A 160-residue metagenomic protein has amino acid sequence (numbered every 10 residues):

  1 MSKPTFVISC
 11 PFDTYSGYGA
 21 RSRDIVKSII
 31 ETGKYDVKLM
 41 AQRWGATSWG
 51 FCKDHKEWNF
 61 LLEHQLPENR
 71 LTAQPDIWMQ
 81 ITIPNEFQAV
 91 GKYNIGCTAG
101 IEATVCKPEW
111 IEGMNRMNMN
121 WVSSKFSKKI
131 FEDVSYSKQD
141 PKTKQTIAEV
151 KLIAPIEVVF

Functional and structural regions predicted by a protein language model:
M1-P75: N-terminal pre-catalytic "stem/leader" segment of glycosyltransferase-like enzymes
P4, I153-E157: Residue-level recognition of the N-termini of beta-strands and the immediately preceding loop/turn
V7, A46-I130: Extended catalytic core of nucleotide-activated donor transferases of GT-like folds
S9-P11, M40, I81, C97 (+1 more regions): Short hydrophobic segments within beta-strands
I30, E112-N115, Y136: Short, surface-exposed basic-aromatic patches at helix termini and helix-loop junctions that form
E31-G33, V90, V150-I153: Short, structurally constrained coil/turn elements that cap an alpha-helix or connect an alpha-helix to the following
Y35-V37, N94, I156: Hydrophobic anchor at the start of a short beta-strand that flanks the dinucleotide cofactor-binding loop
N118-A154: A short, active-site helix/loop in glycosyltransferases that binds the activated sugar's phosphate group
